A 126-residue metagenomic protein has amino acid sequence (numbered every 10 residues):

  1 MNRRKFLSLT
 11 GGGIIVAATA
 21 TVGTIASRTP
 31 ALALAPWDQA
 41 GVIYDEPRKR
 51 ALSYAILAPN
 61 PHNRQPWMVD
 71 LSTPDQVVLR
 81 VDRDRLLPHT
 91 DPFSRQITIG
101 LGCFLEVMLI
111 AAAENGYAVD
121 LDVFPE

Functional and structural regions predicted by a protein language model:
M1-E126: Acidic, surface-exposed loops and disordered segments
